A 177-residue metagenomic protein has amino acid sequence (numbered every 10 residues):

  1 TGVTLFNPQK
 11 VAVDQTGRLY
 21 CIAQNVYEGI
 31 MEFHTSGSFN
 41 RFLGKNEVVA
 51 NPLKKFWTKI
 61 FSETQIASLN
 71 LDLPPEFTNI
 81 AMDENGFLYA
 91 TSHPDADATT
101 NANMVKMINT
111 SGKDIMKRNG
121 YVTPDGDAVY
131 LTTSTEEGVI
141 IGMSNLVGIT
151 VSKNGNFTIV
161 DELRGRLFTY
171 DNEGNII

Functional and structural regions predicted by a protein language model:
T1-I177: Eukaryotic scaffold repeat domains enriched in small/polar residues
